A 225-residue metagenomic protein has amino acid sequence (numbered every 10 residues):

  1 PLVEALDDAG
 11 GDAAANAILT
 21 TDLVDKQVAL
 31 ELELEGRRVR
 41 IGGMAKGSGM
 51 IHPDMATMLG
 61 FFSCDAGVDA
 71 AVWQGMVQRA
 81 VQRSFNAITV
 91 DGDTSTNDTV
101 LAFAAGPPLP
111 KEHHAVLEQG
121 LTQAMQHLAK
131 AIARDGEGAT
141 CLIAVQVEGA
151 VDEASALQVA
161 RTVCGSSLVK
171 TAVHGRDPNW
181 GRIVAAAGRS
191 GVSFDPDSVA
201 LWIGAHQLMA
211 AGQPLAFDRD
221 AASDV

Functional and structural regions predicted by a protein language model:
P1-V225: A structural signal for small-residue-enriched, beta-sheet-centric alpha/beta enzyme cores and oligomeric scaffold folds
